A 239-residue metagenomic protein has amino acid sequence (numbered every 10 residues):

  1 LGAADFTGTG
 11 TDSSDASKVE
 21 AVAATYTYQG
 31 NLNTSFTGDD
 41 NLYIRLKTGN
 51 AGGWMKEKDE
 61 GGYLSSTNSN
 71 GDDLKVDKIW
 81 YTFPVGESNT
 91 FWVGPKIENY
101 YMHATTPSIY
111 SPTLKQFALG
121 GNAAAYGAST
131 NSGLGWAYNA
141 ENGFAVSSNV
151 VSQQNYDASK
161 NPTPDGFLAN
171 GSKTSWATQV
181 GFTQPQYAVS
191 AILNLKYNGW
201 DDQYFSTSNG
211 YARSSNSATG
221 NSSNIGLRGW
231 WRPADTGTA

Functional and structural regions predicted by a protein language model:
L1-F91, L119-G121, Y126-V150, N155 (+6 more regions): Beta-barrel outer-membrane channel/assembly domains of diderm bacteria
G52-W54, N99-Y110: Surface-exposed extracellular loop regions of Gram-negative outer-membrane beta-barrel proteins, predominantly
K56-Y63, Y156-A169, W200-A218: Solvent-exposed loop segments that connect transmembrane elements
F83, Y110, L114-Q116: Intrinsically disordered, low-complexity linker/tail regions enriched in proline/serine/threonine/glutamine
G94: Short beta-strand segments
I97-Y101, S152-Q153: Amphipathic alpha-helical scaffolding segments
H103-T106, N149, A158-P162: A short secondary-structure junction signal
